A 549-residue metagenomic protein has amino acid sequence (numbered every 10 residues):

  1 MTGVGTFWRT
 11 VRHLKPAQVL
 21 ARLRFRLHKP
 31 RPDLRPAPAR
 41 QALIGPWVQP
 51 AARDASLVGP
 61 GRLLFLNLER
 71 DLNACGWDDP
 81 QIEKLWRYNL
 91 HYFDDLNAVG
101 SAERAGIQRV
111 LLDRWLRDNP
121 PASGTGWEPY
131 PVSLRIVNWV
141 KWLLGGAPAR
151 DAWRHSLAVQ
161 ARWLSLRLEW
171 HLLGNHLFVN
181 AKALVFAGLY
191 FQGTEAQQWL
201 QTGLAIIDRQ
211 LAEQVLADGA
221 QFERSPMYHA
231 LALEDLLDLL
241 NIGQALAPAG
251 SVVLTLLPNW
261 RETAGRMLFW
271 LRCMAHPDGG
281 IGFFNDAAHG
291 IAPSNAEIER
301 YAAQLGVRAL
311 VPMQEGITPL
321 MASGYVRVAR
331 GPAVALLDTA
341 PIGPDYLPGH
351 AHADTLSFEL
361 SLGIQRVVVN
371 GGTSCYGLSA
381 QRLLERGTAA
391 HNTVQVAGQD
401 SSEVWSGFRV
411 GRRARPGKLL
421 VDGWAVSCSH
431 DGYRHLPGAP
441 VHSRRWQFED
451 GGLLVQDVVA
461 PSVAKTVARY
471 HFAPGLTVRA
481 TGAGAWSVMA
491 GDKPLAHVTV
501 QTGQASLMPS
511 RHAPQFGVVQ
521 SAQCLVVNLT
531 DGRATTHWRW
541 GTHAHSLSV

Functional and structural regions predicted by a protein language model:
M1-N73: Extreme N-terminal leader/anchor segments
M1-V4, T10-V11, L23, D78 (+3 more regions): CBM-like, beta-strand-rich accessory domains located in the C-terminal region of large, secreted polysaccharide-active
T10, R22, L34, M313-V396 (+2 more regions): Beta-strand-rich N-terminal accessory domains
P32-A52, L66-A98, L173-F191: Long, acidic, intrinsically disordered low-complexity segments
Q81-K84, G316, G324, L454-V455: Beta-sandwich/jelly-roll carbohydrate-recognition scaffolds of carbohydrate-active enzymes
K84-A264: Aromatic-lined, polymer-binding surfaces characteristic of secreted/periplasmic polysaccharide-degrading enzymes
N175-L177, Y228-H229, H350-H352, N370 (+2 more regions): Histidine-centered active-site/metal-ligand motif
A220-V369, L420, A522: Carbohydrate-active enzyme catalytic cores, enriched for enzymes that act on polyanionic acidic polysaccharides
